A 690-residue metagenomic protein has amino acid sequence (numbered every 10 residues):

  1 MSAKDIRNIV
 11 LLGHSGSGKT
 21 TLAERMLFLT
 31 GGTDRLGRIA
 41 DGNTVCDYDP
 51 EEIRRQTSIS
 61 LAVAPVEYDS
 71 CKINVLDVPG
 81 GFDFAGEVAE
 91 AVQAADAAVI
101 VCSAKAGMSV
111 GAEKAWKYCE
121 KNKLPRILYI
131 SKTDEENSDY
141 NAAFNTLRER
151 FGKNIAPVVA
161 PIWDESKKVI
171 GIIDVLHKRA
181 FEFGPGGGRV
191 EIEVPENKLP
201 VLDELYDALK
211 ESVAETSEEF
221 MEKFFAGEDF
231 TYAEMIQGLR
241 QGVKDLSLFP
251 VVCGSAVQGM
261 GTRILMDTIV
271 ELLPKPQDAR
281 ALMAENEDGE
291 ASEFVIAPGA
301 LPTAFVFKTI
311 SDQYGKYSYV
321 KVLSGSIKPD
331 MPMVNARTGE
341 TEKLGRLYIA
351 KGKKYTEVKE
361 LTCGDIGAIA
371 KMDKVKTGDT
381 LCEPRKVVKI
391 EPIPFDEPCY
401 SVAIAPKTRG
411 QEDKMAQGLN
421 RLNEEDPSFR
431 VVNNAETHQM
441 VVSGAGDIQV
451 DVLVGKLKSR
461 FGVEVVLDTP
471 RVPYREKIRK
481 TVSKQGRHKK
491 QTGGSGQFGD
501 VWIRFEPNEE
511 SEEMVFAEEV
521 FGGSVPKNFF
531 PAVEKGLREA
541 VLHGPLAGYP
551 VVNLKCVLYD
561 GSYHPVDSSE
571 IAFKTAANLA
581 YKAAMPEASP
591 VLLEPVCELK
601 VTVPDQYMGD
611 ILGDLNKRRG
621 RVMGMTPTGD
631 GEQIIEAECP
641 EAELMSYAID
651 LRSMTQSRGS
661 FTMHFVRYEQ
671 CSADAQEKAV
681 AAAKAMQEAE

Functional and structural regions predicted by a protein language model:
M1-E690: Structural and coupling elements of P-loop NTPases
